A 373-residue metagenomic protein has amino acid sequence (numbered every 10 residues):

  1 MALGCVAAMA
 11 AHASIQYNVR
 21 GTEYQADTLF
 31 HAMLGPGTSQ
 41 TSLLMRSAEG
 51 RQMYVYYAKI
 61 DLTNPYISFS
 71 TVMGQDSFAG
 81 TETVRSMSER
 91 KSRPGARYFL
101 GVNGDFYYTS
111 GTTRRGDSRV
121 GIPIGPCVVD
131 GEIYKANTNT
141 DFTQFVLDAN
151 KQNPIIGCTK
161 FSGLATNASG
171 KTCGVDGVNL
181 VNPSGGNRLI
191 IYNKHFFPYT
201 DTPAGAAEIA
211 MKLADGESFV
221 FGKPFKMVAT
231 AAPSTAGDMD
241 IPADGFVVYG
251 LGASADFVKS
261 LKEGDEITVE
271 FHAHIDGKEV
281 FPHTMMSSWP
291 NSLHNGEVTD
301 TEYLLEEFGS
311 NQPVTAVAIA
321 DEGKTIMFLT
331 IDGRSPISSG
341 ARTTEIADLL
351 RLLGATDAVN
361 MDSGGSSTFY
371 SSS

Functional and structural regions predicted by a protein language model:
M1, K91-R93, A318, R351: N-terminal cationic-hydrophobic initiation segments that often serve targeting/anchoring roles
M1-Q16: Bacterial Sec-dependent N-terminal signal peptides
H12-F246: Zymogen propeptides
T71-S77, G250-S254, D332-P336: Second-shell loop/turn segments in exported
D201, E217, A253, T284-M285: Short, functionally important structural connectors and interaction interfaces within domains
F225-G277: Beta-propeller domains
S254-S373: Extended C-terminal subregions enriched in glycine
